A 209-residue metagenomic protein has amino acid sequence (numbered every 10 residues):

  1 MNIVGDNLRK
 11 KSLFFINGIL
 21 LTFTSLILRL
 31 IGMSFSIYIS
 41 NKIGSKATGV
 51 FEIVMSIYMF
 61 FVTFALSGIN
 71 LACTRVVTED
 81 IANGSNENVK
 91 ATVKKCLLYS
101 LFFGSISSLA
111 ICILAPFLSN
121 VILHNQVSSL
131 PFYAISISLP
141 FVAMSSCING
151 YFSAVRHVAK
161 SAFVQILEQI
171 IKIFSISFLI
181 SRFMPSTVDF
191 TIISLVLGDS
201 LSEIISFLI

Functional and structural regions predicted by a protein language model:
M1-I31, E87, A91: N-terminal membrane topogenesis motif
F15, E52, S85-F102: Interfacial transmembrane-helix starts/ends
I39-F60, V188, I192-V196: Interfacial/gating helices of multi-pass transporter permease domains
E52-I81, C96, S100, I137-F141: Small-residue-rich midsections of specific transmembrane alpha-helices
I106-Q126, R182-F183: Short membrane-interface helical motifs at transmembrane helix boundaries in multi-pass membrane transporters
I113, H124-I148, F174: Alpha-helical transmembrane segments of multi-pass membrane proteins
F141-V164: Membrane-interface junctions at transmembrane-helix termini in multi-pass inner-membrane proteins
A159, I170-L208: Membrane-interface helix-loop junctions in multi-pass transport and translocation proteins
